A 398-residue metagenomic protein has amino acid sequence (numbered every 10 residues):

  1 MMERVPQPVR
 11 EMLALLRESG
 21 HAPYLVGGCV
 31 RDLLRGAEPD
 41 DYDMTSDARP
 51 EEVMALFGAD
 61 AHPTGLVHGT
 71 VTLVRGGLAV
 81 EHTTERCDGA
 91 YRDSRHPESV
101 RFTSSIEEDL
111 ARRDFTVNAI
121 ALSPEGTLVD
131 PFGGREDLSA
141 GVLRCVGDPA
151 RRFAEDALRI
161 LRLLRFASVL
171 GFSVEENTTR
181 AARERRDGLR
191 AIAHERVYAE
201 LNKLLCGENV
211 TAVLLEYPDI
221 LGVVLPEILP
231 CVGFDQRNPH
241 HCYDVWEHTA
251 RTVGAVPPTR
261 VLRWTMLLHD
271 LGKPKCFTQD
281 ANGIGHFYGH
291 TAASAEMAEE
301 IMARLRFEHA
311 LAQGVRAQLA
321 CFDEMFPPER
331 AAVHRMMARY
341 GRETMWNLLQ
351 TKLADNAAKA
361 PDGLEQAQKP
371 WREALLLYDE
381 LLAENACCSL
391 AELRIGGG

Functional and structural regions predicted by a protein language model:
M1-G398: Catalytic cores of the polymerase beta-like nucleotidyltransferase superfamily and closely associated nucleotide
